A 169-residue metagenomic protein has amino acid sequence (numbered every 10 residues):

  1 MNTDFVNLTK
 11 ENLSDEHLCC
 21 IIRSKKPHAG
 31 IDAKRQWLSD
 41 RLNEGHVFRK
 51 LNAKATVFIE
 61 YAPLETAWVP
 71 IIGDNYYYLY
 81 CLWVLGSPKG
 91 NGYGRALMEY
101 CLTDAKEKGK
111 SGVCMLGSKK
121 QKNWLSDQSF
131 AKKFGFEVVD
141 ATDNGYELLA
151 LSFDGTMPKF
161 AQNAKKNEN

Functional and structural regions predicted by a protein language model:
M1-N52: Short amphipathic alpha-helix that is part of the acyltransferase structural core
K54-T66, Y78, W83: Conserved beta-strand in the GNAT
T66-L79, K89: A conserved beta-turn-beta hairpin within the catalytic core of GNAT-like acetyltransferases that forms part
V84, G90-A105: Conserved acetyl-CoA-binding loop-helix of GNAT-fold acetyltransferases
A105-K120: Conserved GNAT acetyl-CoA-binding A-motif
L116-G117, K132-A150: Conserved catalytic-core motifs of GNAT/GCN5-like acyltransferases
D127-A131: Conserved active-site tyrosine of GNAT-family acetyltransferases
D143-E168: C-terminal "cap" of GNAT-fold acetyltransferases
